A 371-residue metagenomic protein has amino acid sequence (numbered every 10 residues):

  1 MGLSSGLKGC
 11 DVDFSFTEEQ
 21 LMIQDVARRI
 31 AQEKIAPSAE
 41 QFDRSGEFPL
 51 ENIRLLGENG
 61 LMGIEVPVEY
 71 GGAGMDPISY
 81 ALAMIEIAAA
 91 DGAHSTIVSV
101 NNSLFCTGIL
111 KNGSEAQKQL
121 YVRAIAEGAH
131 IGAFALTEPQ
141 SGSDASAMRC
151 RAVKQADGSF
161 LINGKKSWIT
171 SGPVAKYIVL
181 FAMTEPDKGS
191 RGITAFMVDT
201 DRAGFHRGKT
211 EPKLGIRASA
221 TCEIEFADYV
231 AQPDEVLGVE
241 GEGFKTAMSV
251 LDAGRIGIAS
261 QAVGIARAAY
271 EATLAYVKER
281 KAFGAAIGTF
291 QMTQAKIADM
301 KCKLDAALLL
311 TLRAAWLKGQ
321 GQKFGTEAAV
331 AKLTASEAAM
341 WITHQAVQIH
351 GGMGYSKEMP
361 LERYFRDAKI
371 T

Functional and structural regions predicted by a protein language model:
M1, S159-R207: A short core secondary-structure module
G2-A90, H94-V100, N112-Q117, A124-A129 (+4 more regions): Alpha-helical interface subdomain recognition
G60, M84-A88, A182, V198-A203 (+1 more regions): Short Ser/Thr-interspersed hydrophobic loop/turn segments at strand-loop and sheet-helix junctions that line or gate
M75-D76, D144-S146, S171-K176, G189-G192 (+1 more regions): Short glycine/proline-enriched turns and hinge-like loops at secondary-structure junctions
G92, G142, S167-P173, I216 (+2 more regions): Glycine-rich phosphate/pyrophosphate-binding beta-alpha loops
G128-L136: A short, Trp-centered hydrophobic/proline-enriched beta-strand micro-motif
S141-D144, F160: Hydrophobic, small-residue-rich alpha-helical packing segments that form membrane-like cores
A147-R149, D201-Q232: Flexible, small-/acidic-enriched active-site or ligand-binding loops
